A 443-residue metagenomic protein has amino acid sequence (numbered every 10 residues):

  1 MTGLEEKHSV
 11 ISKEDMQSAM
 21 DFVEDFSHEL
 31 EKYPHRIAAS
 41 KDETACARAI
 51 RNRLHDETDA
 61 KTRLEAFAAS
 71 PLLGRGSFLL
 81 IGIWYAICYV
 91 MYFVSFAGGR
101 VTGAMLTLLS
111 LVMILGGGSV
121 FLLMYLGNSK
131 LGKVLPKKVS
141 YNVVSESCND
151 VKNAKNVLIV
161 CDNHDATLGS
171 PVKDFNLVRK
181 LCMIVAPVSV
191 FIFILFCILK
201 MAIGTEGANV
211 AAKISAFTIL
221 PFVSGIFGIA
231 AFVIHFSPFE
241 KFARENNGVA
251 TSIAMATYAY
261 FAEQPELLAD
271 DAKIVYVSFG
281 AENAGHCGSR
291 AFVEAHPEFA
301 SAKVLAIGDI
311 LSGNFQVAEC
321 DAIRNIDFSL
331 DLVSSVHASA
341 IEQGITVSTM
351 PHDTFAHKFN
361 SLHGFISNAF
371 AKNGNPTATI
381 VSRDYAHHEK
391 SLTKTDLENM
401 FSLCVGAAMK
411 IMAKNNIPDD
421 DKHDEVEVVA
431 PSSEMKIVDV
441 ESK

Functional and structural regions predicted by a protein language model:
M1-E43, R48-T62, G76, S147 (+4 more regions): N-terminal hydrophobic or amphipathic helices/low-complexity stretches enriched in small/hydrophobic/Pro/Gly
K7-H8, S12, M16-E29, H55-T58 (+1 more regions): Catalytic-core environment of secreted peptidases
S18-D25, A45, A49, A256 (+5 more regions): Extracytoplasmic/secreted proteins, especially bacterial periplasmic and envelope-associated proteins
K32-F96, R100-C148, P171-I203, A212-S215 (+2 more regions): A non-catalytic alpha/beta surface segment that caps or lines the substrate-entry region of metallo-dependent hydrolase
A66, G313-P431: Active-site-adjacent substrate-binding region of metalloamidase/peptidase-like peptide-processing proteins
S110, G116-G117, L123-V144, A166 (+3 more regions): Acidic/histidine-rich catalytic neighborhood of metal-dependent amide-processing enzymes
L158-V160, V277, K303-L305, P376-I380: Hydrophobic/aromatic beta-strand patches that form the interior of the parallel beta-sheet core in alpha/beta enzyme
V426-K443: Long, low-complexity, intrinsically disordered segments
